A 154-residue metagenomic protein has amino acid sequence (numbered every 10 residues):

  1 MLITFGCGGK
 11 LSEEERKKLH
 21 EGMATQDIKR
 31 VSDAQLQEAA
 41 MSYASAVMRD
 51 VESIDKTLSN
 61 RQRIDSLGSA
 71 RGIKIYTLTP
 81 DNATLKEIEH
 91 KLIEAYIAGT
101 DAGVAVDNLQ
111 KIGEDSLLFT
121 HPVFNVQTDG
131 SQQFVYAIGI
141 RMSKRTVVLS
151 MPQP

Functional and structural regions predicted by a protein language model:
C7-L11: Bacterial signal peptide processing site
R16-Q35: Post-signal peptide N-terminal segment of mature Sec-exported envelope proteins
K29-L67: Post-signal-peptide N-terminal segment of Sec-exported extracytoplasmic proteins
S59-N82: Short N-terminal helix-loop-first-beta-strand/juxtamembrane motif that initiates sensory/input modules
N82-L117, V123-F124: Extracytoplasmic/periplasmic sensor domains and loops in membrane signaling proteins
N108-S150: Extracytoplasmic
P152-P154: Short, solvent-exposed mixed-charge patches
